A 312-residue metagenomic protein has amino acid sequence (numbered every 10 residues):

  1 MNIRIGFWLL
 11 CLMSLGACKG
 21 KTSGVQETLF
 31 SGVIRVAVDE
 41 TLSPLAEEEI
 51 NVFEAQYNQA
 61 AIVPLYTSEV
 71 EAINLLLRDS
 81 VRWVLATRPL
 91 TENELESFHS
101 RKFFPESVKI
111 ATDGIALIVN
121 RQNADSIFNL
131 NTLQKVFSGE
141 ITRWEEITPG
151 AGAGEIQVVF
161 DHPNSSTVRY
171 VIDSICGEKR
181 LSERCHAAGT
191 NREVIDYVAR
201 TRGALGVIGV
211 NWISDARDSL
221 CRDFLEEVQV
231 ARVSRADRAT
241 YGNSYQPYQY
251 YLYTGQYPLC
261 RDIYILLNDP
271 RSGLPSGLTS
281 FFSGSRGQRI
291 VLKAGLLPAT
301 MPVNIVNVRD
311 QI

Functional and structural regions predicted by a protein language model:
M1-G16: Sec-dependent bacterial lipoprotein signal peptides
M1-I3, V108, A231: Residue-level marker of intrinsically disordered, low-complexity segments enriched for small/polar residues
L9-C11, L95-S97, V306: Amphipathic, positively biased hydrophobic alpha-helical segments used for protein targeting and membrane insertion
C18-N58, I62-L65, E69-V70, N74-L77 (+2 more regions): Exported/periplasmic ABC-transporter solute-binding proteins
V70-R101, A216: Pocket-flanking alpha-helical
K102-E106: Periplasmic N-terminal soluble interaction domains immediately after the signal peptide in Gram-negative
